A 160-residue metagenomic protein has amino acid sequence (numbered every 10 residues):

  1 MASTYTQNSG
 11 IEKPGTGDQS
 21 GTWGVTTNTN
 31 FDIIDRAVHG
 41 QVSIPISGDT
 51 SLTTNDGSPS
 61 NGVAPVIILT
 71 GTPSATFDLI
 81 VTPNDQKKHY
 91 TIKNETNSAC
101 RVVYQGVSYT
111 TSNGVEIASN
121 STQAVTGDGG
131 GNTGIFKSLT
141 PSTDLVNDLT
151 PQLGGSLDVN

Functional and structural regions predicted by a protein language model:
A2-S9, G15-R101: Exposed extracellular interaction/assembly regions and N-terminal maturation sites
F31-H39, S98-V107, A124-P141: Short, surface-exposed terminal/edge motifs of secreted or surface/virion proteins that either
D32, I68, T91, T126 (+3 more regions): Extracellular beta-strand solenoid repeats
V42, G48, P141-N160: Register-specific beta-strand positions within repetitive beta-rich fiber domains
G71, N94, G106, G127-G129 (+1 more regions): Residues on the solvent-exposed faces and adjacent turns of beta-rich solenoids used to engage binding targets
S74, V107-T110: Glycine-centered tight beta-turn/hairpin loop motif at sheet-sheet or coil-to-beta transitions
Y109-I117: Short, aromatic/His-centered strand-loop micro-motif at the edge of beta-sheets
A118-T122: Tight coil/turn sites that cap or link beta-strands
